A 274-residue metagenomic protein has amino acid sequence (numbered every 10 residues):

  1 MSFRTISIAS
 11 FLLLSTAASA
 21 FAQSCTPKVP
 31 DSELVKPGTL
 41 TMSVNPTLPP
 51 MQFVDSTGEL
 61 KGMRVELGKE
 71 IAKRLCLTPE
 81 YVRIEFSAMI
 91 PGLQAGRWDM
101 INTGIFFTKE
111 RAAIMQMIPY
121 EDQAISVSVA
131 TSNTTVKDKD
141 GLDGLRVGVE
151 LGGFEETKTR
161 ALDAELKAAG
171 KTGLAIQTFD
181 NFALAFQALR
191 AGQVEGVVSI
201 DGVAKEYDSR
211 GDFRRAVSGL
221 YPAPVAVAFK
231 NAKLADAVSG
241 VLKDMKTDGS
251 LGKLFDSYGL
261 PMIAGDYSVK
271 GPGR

Functional and structural regions predicted by a protein language model:
S2-L12, A20-T78, D256-R274: N-terminal hydrophobic or amphipathic helices and topogenic motifs
S24, V65-R74, N133-V136, D140-F154 (+1 more regions): Extended ligand-binding regions for polar small-molecule ligands
T41, L77-T78, A95-T103, L145-R146 (+1 more regions): Alpha-to-beta junction loops
P46, D122-V129, D201, K205-K243 (+1 more regions): Periplasmic-binding protein-like
G68-L75, E155-T178, D208-S209: Ligand-binding cleft/hinge of the Venus flytrap
K69, K73, T78-G141: Acidic, polar ligand-binding/catalytic clefts
T78-E85, V149, G170-N181: Short beta-strand-to-loop elements that line the ligand-binding cleft of bilobed periplasmic-binding protein-like
A88-P91, G104-A112, K158-L162, A188-Y221: A ligand-binding cleft/hinge motif common to bilobed small-molecule-binding domains
